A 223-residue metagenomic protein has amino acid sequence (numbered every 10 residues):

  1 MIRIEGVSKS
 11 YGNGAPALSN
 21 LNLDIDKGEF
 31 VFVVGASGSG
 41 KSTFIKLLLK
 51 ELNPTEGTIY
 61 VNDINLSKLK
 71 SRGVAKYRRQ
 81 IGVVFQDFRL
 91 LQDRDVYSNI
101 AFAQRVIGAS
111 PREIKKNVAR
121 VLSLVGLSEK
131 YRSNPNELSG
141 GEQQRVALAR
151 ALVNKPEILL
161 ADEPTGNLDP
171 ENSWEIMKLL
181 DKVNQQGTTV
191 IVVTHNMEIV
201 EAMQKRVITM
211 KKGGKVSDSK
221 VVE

Functional and structural regions predicted by a protein language model:
L49: Helix-to-loop junction immediately C-terminal to a conserved catalytic motif
G57-N65, Y77: Conserved ABC transporter NBD signature motif
R94-A101: Short coil-to-helix segment of the ABC ATPase nucleotide-binding domain corresponding to the Q-loop/switch region
N134-L138, E142-Q144: Conserved ABC ATPase signature
L148: Hydrophobic anchor residue at the start of the ABC signature
V153-E157: A short, proline-enriched helix->beta-strand linker immediately N-terminal to the Walker B motif in ABC-type P-loop
L159-D162: Catalytic Walker B motif of ABC-type/P-loop ATPase nucleotide-binding domains
